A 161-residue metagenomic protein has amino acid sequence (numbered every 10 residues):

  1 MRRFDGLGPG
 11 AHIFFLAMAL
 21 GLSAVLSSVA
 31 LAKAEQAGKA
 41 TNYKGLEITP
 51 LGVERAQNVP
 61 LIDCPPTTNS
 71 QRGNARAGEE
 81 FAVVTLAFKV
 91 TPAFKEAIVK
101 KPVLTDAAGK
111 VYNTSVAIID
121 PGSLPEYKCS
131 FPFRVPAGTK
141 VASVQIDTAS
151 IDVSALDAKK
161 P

Functional and structural regions predicted by a protein language model:
M1-G10: N-terminal secretory signal peptides that target proteins for export/translocation
R3-F4, G21, G138: Short, flexible coil/linker elements and helix-boundary hinge sites characteristic of intrinsically disordered
G8, S28-P161: Conserved functional micro-motifs across diverse proteins
I13-V25: Bacterial N-terminal signal peptides
